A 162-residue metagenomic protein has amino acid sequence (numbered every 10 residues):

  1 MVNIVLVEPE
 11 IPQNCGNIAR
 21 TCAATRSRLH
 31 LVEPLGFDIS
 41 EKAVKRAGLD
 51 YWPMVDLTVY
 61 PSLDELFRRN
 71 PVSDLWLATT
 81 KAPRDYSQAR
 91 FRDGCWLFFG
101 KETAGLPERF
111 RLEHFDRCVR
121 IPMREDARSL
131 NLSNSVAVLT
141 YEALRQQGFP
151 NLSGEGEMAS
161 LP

Functional and structural regions predicted by a protein language model:
M1-P162: Post-transcriptional modification and biogenesis factors for structured RNAs of the translation apparatus
